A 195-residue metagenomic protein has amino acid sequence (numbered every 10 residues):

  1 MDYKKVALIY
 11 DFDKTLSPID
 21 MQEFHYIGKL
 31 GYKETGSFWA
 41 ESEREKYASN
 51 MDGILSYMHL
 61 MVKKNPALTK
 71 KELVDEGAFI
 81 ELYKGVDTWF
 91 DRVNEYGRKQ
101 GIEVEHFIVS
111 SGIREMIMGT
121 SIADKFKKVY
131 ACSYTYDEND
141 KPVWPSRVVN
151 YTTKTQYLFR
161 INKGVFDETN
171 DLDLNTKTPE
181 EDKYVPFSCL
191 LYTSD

Functional and structural regions predicted by a protein language model:
M1-P142: Alpha-helical substrate-recognition element adjacent to the catalytic core
A131-L190: Conserved acidic, metal-coordinating active-site core of Asp-based, Mg2+-dependent phosphoryl-transfer enzymes
Y192-D195: Conserved small/polar residues in nucleotide/adenosyl-binding loops
